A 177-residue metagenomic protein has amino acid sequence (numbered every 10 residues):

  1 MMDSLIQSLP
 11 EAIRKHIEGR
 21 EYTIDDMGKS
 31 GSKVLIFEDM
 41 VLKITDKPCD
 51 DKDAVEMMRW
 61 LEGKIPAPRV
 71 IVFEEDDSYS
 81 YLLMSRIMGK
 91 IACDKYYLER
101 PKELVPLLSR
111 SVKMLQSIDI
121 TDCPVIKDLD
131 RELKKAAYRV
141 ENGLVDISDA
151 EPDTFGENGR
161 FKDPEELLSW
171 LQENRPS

Functional and structural regions predicted by a protein language model:
M1-I6, T45-R59, S169-S177: Charged, low-complexity, helix/coiled-coil-prone segments
M1-S30: N-terminal charged segments
L5-I13, S117-S177: An alpha-helical support segment within catalytic cores of ATP-dependent transferases
A12-I13, R20, I36, P48 (+5 more regions): A generic structural signal for ordered alpha-helices
E18, M27-S30, M88, N142 (+1 more regions): Feature targets compositionally biased, intrinsically disordered low-complexity regions with long contiguous runs
T23-D128: ATP-binding pocket architecture of kinase catalytic cores
